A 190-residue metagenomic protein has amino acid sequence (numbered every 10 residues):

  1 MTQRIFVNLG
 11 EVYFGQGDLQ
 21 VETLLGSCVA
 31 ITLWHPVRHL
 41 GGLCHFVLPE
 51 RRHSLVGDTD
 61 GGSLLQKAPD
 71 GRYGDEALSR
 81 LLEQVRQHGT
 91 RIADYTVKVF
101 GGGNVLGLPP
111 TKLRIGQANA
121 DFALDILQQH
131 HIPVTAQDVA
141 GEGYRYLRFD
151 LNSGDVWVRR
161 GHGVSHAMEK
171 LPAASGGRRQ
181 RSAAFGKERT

Functional and structural regions predicted by a protein language model:
M1-C28, V37-L40, C44-D94, G103-T190: Short acidic-hydrophobic catalytic motif
I31: Thiamine diphosphate
W34: Short beta-strand-to-turn element immediately C-terminal to the catalytic PLP-Schiff-base lysine in fold type I
